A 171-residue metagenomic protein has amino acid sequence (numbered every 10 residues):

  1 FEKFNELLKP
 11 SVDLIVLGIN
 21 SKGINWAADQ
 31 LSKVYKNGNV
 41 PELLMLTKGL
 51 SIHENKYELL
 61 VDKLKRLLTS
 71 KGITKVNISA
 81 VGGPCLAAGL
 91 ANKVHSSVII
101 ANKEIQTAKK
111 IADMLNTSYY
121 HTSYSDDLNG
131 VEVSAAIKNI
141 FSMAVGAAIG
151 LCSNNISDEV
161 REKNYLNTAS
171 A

Functional and structural regions predicted by a protein language model:
F1-E2, V81, Y124-D126: Short gly/ser/thr-rich secondary-structure transition/capping motifs
K3-F4, E104: Acidic/polar helix N-cap motif
F4-N5, P10-V94, I111: Rossmann-like NAD(P)(H) cofactor-binding subdomain of soluble oxidoreductases
G23, V34, L67-N77, H95-A171: Internal alpha-helical scaffold of NAD(P)-dependent oxidoreductase catalytic cores
